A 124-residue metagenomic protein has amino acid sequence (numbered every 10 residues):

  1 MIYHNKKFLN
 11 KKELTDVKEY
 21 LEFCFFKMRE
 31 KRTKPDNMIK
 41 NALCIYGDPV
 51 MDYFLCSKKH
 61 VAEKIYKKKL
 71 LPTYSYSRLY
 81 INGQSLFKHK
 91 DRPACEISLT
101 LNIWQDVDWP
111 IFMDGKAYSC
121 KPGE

Functional and structural regions predicted by a protein language model:
M1-Y66: Non-heme Fe(II)/2-oxoglutarate
H4-N5, L71-P72, F112: A structural signal for short, well-ordered beta-strand segments and their strand-loop junctions that often border
F25, K69-L70, S85, V107: Secondary-structure boundary/capping signal
S57-V61, Y76, S98: Generic beta-strand or strand-like secondary-structure segments
K67-Y76: A short coil-to-beta-strand element that immediately follows conserved catalytic motifs
L79: Conserved active-site beta-strand element of glycosyltransferases/polysaccharide synthases
N82-E124: Catalytic core of non-heme Fe(II) oxygenases with the double-stranded beta-helix
